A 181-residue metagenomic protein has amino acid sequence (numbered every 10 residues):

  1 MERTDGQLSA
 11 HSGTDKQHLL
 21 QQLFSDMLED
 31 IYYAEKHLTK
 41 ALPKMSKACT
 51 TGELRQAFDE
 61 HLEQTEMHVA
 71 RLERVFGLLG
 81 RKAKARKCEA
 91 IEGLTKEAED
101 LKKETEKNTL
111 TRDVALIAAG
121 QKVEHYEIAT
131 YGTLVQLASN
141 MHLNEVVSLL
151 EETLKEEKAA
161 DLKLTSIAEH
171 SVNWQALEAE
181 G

Functional and structural regions predicted by a protein language model:
M1-G181: Amphipathic alpha-helical hairpins
